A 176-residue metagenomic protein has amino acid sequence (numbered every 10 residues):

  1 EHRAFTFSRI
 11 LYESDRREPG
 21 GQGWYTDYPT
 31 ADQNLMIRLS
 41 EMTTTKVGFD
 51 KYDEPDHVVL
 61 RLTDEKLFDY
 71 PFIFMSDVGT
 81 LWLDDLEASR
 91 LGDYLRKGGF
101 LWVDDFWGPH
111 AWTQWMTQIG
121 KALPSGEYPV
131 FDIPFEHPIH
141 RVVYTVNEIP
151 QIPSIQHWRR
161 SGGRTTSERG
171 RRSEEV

Functional and structural regions predicted by a protein language model:
E1-F72, S76-G79: Aromatic-Pro/Gly-enriched surface loop or interdomain linker that acts as a lid/target-recognition segment
E1-R3, D64-D69, Y94-R96, P124 (+1 more regions): Extracellular/periplasmic catalytic domains that process cell-envelope and extracellular macromolecules
F7, L67-T113: Short alpha-beta junction capping motif
Y12, L62-D64, D69, D85 (+3 more regions): Generic structural "secondary-structure junction" signal
D15-P19, H110-V176: An acidic, glycine-rich "communication" segment
T30-N34, R38, L86, R90 (+2 more regions): Extracytoplasmic/secreted proteins, especially bacterial periplasmic and envelope-associated proteins
S40, G99, G120-P124: Hydrophobic/aromatic-lined pockets within catalytic cores
T45-R61, V103-G108, E127-E136: Surface-exposed patches in mature extracellular/periplasmic domains of secreted proteins
